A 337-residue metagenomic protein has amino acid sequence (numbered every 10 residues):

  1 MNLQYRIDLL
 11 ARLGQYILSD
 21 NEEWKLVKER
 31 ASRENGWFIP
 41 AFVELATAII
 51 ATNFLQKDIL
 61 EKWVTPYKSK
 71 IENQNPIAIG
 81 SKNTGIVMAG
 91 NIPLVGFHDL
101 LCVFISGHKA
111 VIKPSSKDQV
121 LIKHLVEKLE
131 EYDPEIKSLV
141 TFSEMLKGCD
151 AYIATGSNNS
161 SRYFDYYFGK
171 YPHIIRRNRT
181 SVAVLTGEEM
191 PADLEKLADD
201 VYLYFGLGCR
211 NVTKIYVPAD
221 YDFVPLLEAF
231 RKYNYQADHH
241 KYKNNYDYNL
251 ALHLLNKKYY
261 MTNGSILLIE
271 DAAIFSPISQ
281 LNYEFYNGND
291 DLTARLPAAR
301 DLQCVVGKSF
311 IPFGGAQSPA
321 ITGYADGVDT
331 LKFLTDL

Functional and structural regions predicted by a protein language model:
M1-G85, L281-D291, L302-S318: N-terminal Rossmann-like NAD(P)+-binding subdomain of aldehyde/semialdehyde dehydrogenases
R6, C102-S106, L292: Hydrophobic alpha-helical segments that mediate membrane insertion or helix-helix packing
E61, I92, N159-S161, F223: Glycine-rich nucleotide phosphate-binding loop and flanking beta-alpha elements of Rossmann-like dinucleotide-binding
K68-E130: Conserved small-residue-rich beta-alpha loop and adjacent elements that most often cradle the phosphate/pyrophosphate
K70-M88, S143-G148, N158, I266-Q280: Donor nucleotide-activated moiety binding/catalytic core segment of transferases that use nucleotide-activated donors
I122-L125, F164, L226: Hydrophobic packing residues within well-ordered alpha-helices of enzyme cores
Y132-Y221, P277, A325-L337: Conserved NAD(P)+-binding/catalytic subdomain of aldehyde/semialdehyde dehydrogenases
F205-L337: NAD(P)-dependent aldehyde/semialdehyde dehydrogenase
